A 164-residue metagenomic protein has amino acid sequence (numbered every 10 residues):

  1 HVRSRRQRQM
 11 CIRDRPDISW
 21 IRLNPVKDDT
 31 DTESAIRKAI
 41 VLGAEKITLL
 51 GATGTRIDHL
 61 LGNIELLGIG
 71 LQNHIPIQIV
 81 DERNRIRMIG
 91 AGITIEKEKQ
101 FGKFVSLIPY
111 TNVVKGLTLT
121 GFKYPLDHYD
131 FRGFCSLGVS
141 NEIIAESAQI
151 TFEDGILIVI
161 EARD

Functional and structural regions predicted by a protein language model:
H1-I12: Single conserved hydrophobic/aromatic residue that forms the stacking wall/gate of nucleotide- or nucleobase-binding
Q9, R15-N24: Active-site regions of enzymes building and remodeling cell-envelope glycoconjugates
W20-V41: Short phosphate-binding loop-to-helix
E45: Short acidic/polar active-site loop segments enriched in Thr and Asp
T55: Mid-domain, small-residue-enriched loop/turn segments at the edges of structured enzyme/sensor domains
D58-G68: Short Gly/Thr/Asp-enriched flexible loops that form oxyanion-binding sites at enzyme active sites
I69-R85: Short, acidic/small-residue loops that bind anionic groups at enzyme active sites
I89-D164: Long, charged alpha-helical interface segments
